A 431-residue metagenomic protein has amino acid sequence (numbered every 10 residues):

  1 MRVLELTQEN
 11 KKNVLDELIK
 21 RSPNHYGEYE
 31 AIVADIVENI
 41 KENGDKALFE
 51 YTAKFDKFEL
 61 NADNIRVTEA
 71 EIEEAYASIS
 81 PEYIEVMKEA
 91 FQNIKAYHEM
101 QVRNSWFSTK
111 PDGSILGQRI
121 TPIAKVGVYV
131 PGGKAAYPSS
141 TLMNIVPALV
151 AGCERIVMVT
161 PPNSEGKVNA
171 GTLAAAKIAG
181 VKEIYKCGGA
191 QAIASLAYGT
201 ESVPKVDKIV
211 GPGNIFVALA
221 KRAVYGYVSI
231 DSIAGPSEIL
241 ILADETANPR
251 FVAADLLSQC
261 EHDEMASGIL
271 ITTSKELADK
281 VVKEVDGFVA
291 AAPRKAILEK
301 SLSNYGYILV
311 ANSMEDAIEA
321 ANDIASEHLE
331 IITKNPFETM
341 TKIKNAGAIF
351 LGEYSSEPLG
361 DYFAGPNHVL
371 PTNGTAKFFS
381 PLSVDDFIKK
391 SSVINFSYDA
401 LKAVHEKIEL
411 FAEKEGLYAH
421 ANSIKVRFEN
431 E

Functional and structural regions predicted by a protein language model:
M1-A124: N-terminal Rossmann-like NAD(P)+-binding subdomain of aldehyde/semialdehyde dehydrogenases
R103-S108, A266-I271, A291-L302, I332 (+2 more regions): Flexible, glycine/charged-enriched surface loops at secondary-structure junctions
S108-A174: Conserved small-residue-rich beta-alpha loop and adjacent elements that most often cradle the phosphate/pyrophosphate
E154-N163, G268-S274, G352: Short internal beta-strands
G180-S258, H262-S267: Conserved NAD(P)+-binding/catalytic subdomain of aldehyde/semialdehyde dehydrogenases
H262, L270-A346: A glycine- and small/hydrophobic-rich beta-loop-beta segment that serves as a flexible "lid/hinge" or phosphate-binding
D323-E431: C-terminal core of ALDH-fold dehydrogenases
